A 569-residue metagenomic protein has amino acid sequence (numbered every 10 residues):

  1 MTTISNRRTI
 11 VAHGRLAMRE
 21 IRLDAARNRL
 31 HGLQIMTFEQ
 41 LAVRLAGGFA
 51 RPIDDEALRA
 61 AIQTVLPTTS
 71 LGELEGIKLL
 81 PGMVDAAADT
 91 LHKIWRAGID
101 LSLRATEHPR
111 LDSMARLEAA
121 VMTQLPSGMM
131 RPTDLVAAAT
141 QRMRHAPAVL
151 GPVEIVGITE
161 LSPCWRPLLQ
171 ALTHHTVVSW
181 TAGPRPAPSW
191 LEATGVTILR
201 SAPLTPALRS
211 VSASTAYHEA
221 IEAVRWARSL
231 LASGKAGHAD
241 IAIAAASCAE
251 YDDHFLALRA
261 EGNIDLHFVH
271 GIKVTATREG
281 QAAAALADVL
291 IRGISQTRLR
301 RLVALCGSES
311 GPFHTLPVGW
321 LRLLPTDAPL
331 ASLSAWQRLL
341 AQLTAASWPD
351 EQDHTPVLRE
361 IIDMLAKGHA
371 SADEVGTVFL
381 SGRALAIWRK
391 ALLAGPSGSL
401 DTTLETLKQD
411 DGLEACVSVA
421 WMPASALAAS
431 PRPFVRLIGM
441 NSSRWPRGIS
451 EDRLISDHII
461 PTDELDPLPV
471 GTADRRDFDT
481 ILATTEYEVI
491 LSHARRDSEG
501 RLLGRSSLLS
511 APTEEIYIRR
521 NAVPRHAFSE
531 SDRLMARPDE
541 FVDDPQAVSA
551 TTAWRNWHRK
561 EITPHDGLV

Functional and structural regions predicted by a protein language model:
T2-I4, G14-V149, T159-P163, R185 (+2 more regions): Basic/charged alpha-beta structural segments of nucleotide/phosphate-handling enzymes
T2-T37, A46-R51, G195-V569: Anion-coordinating catalytic cores for phosphoryl-, nucleotidyl-, and glycosidic chemistry
N6-I10, M122-L169, S212-E219, A223-L230 (+2 more regions): PLD-like (HKD) phosphodiesterase/transphosphatidyltransferase domain
L41, P67-P126, V156-I158, A182-G183 (+14 more regions): Broad hydrophobic/π-residue packing in well-ordered secondary structure
E107, H175-V178, D265, E488: Residue-level detector of anion-binding/catalytic polar loops
A146-P147, A171-H174, S430: Conserved catalytic network of the ASCE P-loop NTPase/AAA+ motor domain
V153-T194: Extended, H/D-rich, highly charged conserved domains that either
